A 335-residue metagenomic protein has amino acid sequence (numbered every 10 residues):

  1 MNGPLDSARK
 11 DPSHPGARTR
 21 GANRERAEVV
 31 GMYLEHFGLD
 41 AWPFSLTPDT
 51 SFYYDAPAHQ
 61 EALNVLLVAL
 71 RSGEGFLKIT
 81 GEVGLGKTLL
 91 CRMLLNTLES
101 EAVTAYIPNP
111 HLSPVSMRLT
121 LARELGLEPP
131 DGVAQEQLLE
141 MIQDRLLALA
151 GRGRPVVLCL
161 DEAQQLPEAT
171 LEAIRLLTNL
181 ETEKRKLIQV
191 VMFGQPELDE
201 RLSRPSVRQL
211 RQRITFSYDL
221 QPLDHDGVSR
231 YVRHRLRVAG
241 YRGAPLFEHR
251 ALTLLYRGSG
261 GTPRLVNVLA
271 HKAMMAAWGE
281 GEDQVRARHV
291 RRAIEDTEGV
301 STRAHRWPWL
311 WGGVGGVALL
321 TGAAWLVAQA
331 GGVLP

Functional and structural regions predicted by a protein language model:
N2-S72, W325-P335: A short, basic N-terminal segment
A41-F44, T50, E101-V103, L112-D131: Conserved NTP-binding/hydrolysis module of P-loop NTPases
E74-C91: Walker A/P-loop nucleotide-binding motif
K78, Q137, M141, L166-A173 (+1 more regions): Sensor-1/coupling segment of RecA-like P-loop NTPase cores
R123-L146: Short glycine-rich substrate-engagement loop in P-loop NTPases that contacts/grips substrate
L127-E128, L147-G151, V157-L158, L180-E183 (+4 more regions): Helix-loop-helix "sensor" segment of P-loop NTPases
L146-T170, I174: Conserved P-loop NTPase "ATPase switch" module shared by AAA+ and STAND
E248-P335: C-terminal alpha-helical "lid" subdomain
